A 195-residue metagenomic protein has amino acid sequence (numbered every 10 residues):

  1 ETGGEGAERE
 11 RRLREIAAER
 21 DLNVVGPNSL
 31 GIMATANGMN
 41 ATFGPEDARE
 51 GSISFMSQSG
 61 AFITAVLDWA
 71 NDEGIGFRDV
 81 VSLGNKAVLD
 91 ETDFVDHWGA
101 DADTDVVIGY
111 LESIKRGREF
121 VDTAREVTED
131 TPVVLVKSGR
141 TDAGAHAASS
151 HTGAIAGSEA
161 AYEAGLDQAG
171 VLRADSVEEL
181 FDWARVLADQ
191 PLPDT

Functional and structural regions predicted by a protein language model:
E1-T195: Catalytic-core regions of core metabolic enzymes, especially those transforming organic acids/acyl-group intermediates
